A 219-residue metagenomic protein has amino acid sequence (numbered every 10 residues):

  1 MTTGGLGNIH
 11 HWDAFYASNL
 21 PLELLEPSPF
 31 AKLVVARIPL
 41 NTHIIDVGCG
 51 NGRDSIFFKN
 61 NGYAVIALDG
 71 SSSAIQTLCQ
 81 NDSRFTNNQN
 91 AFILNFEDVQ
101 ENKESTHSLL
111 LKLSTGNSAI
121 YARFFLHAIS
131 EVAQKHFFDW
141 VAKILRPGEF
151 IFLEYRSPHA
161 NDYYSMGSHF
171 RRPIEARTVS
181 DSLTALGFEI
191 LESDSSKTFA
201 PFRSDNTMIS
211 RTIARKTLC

Functional and structural regions predicted by a protein language model:
M1-L113, V132-H136, W140, F150-C219: Class I (Rossmann-like) S-adenosyl-L-methionine-dependent methyltransferase catalytic domain, capturing the SAM-binding
T115-S118: A glycine-rich helix->loop->beta "capping" turn within Rossmann-like NAD(P)(H)-dependent oxidoreductase domains
Y121: A conserved beta-strand element that flanks and buttresses the S-adenosyl-L-methionine
F125: Hydrophobic adenine-recognition pocket in adenosine-nucleotide-binding enzymes
I129-S130, L145-R146: Helix-to-beta-strand junctions that scaffold the AdoMet/dcAdoMet cofactor pocket in Class I SAM-dependent enzymes
